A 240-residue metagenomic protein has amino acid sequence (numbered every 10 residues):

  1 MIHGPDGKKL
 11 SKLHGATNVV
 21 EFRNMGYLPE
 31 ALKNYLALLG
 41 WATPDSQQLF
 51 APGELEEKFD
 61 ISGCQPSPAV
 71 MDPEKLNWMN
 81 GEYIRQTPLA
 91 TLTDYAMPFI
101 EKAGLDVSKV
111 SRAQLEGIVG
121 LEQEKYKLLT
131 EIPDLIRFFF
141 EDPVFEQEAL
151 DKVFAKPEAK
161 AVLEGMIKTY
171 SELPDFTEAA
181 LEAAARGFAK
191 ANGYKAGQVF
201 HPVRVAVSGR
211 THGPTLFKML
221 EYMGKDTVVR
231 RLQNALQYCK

Functional and structural regions predicted by a protein language model:
M1-I84, M97-E101, A183, H201-V207 (+2 more regions): Alpha-helical recognition segments enriched in aromatics with Gly/Pro capping that present substrate-recognition
P5-K8, L55-C64, A103, E122-Q123 (+3 more regions): Short, mixed-charge aromatic SLiMs
P29, P52, L89, T93 (+4 more regions): Short runs of predominantly hydrophobic/aromatic residues within well-ordered alpha helices that form helix-helix
P44-Q47, P68, V107-S111, T177 (+2 more regions): Short, surface-exposed helix-loop/turn micro-motifs enriched in polar/charged residues
L89-N192: Small-residue-rich helix-loop
A179-C239: Charged substrate- and nucleic-acid-binding regions of tRNA-handling and nucleotidyl-transfer enzymes, centered on
